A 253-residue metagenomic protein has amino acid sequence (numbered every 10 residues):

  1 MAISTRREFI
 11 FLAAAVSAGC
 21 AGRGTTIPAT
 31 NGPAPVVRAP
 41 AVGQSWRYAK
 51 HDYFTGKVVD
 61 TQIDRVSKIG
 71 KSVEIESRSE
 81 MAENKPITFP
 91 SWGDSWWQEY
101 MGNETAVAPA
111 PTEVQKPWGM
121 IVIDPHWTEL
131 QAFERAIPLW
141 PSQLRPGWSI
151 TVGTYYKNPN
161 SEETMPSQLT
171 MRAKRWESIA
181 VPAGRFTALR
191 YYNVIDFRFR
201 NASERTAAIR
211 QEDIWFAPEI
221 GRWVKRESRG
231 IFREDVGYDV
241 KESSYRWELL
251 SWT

Functional and structural regions predicted by a protein language model:
M1, C20-R23, A34-P35, P125 (+1 more regions): Short hydrophobic/aromatic-rich motifs at helix boundaries and adjacent loops
A2-I3, V36, D52, Q115-K116 (+2 more regions): Poly-acidic low-complexity segments
A2-V16: N-terminal secretory signal peptides and thylakoid transit peptides that target proteins across membranes
R6, Q115, R198-R200: Compositionally biased, low-complexity linear motifs
A21-T105, V152-T253: Acidic, serine/threonine-rich low-complexity disordered tracts
E80-Q143: An acidic-aromatic
Q115-P182: Secreted/surface-exposed cysteine- and glycine-rich disulfide frameworks
